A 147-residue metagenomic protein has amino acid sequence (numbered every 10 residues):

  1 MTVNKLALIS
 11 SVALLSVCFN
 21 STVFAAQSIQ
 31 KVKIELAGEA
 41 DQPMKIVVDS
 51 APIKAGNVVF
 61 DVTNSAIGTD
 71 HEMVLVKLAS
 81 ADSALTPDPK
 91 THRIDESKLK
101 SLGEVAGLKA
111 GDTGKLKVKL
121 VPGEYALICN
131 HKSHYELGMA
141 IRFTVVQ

Functional and structural regions predicted by a protein language model:
M1-S10: Bacterial N-terminal signal peptides that target proteins for export
I9-C18: Bacterial N-terminal signal peptides
F19-A25: Sec/Tat signal peptide C-region and signal peptidase I cleavage site
S28-N57: N-terminal edge beta-strand
V48-L75, G114-L127: Beta-strand cores of secreted/periplasmic/IMS beta-sandwich domains, seen most often in copper-related folds
G68, A106-Q147: Extracellular/periplasmic metallocenter environments
K77-S83, V145-Q147: Short edge-strand/loop segments of extracellular domains
S80-L120: Extracytoplasmic beta-sandwich strand-turn segments characteristic of Greek-key/jelly-roll folds
